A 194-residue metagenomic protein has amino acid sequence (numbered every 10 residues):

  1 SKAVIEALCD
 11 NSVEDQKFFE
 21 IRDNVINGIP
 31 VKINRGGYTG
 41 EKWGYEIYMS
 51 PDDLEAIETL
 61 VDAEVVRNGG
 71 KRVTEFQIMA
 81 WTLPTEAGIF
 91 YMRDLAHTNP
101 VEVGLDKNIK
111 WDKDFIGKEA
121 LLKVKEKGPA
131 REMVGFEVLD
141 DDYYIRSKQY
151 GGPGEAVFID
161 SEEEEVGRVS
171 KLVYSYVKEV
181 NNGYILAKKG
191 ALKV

Functional and structural regions predicted by a protein language model:
S1-V194: Conserved, structured C-terminal
